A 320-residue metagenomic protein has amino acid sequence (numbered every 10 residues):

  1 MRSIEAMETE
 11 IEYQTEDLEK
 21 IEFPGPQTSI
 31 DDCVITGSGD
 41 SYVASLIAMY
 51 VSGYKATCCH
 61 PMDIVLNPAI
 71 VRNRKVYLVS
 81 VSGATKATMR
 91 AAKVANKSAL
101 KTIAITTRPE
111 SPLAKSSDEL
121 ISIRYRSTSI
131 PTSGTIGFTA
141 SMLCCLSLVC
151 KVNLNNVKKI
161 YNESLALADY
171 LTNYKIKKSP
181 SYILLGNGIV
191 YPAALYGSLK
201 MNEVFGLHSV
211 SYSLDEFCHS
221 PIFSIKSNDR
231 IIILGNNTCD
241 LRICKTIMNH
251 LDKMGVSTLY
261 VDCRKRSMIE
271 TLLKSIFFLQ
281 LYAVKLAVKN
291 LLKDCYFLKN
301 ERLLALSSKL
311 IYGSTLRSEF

Functional and structural regions predicted by a protein language model:
R2-S3, T9-T15, E19-G25, D31 (+6 more regions): Active-site phosphate/pyrophosphate-binding segments
I4, V43-A48, Y196, I276: Conserved phosphate/anionic-ligand binding catalytic regions in large, soluble enzymes, centered on
I4-M7, H250, G255-F320: Phosphate-moiety recognition in structured ligand-binding domains
P26, D31-A168, Y174, N187 (+2 more regions): Glycine-rich phosphate-binding loops that contact phosphosugars or nucleotide phosphates
K97, E203-V204, K253, K289: Residues at alpha-helix termini
